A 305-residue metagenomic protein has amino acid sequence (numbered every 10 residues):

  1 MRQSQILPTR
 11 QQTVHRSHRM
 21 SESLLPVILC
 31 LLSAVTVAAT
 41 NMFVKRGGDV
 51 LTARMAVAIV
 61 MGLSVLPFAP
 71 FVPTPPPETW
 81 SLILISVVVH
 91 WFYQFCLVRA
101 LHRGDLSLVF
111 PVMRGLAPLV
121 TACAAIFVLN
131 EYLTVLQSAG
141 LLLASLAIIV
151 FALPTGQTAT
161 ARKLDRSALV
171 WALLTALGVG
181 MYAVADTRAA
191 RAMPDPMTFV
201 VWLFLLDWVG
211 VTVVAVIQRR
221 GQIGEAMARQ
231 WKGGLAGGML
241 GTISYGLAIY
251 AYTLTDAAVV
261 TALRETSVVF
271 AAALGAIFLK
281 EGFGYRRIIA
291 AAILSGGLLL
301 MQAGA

Functional and structural regions predicted by a protein language model:
R2-V88, Q94-L106, L153-W171, L205-G237 (+3 more regions): Membrane-interface interhelical linkers
A34-A38, W91-F92, G115-C123, G180 (+6 more regions): Hydrophobic/small/kink-forming positions within alpha-helical transmembrane segments of polytopic membrane proteins
R54-L63, V112-A117, G178-G180, M239-L240: Short hydrophobic alpha-helical membrane-embedded segments
G62-V65, A122-V128, L136-T155, R286-A305: Hydrophobic transmembrane alpha-helices of multi-pass small-molecule transport proteins
V65-P73, T121-L133, L177-R191, L240-A257 (+1 more regions): Hydrophobic alpha-helical transmembrane segments in multi-pass integral membrane proteins
I85-H90, H102-I149, T198-L206, A257-I277: Specific alpha-helical transmembrane segments that line the substrate/conduction pathway and gating interfaces
L143, A147, A168-D186, L203-D207: Alpha-helical transmembrane segments of multi-pass integral membrane proteins
G241-A305: C-terminal appended segment following the main domain
